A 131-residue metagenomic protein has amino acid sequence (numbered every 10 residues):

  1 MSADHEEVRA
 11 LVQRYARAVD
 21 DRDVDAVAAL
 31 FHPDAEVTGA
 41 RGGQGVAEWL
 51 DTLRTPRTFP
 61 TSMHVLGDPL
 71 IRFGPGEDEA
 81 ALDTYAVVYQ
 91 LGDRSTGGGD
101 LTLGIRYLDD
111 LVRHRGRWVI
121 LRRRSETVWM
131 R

Functional and structural regions predicted by a protein language model:
D4-D20: Short, aromatic-enriched amphipathic alpha-helices that serve as compact interaction elements
D4-E7, G99, L103: Conserved acidic
H5, V24-V88: A solvent-exposed, acidic/Ser-Thr-rich amphipathic alpha-helical stretch
V12, V65-P69, R106: Short structured motifs
T58, G98-D100, V112: Short aromatic-glycine motifs in intrinsically disordered, low-complexity regions
E79-A81, L103-R131: Short beta-strand edge/turn micro-motifs at domain boundaries
Y89-G99, M130: Short, cysteine-centered beta-strand-loop-beta hairpins and adjacent loop/turn segments enriched in charged/polar
